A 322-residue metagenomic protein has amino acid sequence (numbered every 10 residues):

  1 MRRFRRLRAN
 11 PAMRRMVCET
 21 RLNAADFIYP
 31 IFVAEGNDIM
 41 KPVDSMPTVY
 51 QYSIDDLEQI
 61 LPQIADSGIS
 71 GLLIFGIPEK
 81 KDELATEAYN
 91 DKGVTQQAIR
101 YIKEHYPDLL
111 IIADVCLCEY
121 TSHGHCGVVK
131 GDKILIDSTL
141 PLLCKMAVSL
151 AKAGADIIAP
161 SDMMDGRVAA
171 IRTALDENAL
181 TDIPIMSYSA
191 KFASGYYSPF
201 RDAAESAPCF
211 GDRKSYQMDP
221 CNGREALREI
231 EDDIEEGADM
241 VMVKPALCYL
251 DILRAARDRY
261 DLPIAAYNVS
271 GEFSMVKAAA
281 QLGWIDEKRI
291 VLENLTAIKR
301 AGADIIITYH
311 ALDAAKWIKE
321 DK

Functional and structural regions predicted by a protein language model:
M1-C18: N-terminal amphipathic/basic leader segments beginning at the initiator methionine
N10, L22-I28, A34-K322: Alpha/beta enzyme core
